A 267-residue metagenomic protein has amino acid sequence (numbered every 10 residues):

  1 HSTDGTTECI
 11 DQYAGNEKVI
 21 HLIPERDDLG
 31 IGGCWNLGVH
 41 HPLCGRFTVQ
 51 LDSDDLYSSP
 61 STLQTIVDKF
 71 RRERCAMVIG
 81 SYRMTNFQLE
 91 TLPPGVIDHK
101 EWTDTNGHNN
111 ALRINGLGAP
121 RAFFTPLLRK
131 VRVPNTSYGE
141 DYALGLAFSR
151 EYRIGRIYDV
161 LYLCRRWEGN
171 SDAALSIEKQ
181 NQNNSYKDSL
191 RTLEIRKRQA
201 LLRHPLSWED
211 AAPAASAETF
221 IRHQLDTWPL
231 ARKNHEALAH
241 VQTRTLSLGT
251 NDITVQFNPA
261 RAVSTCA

Functional and structural regions predicted by a protein language model:
H1-E8, D27, L56: A conserved acidic beta->alpha catalytic loop
E25-L43: Glycine-rich, basic loop-to-helix element that forms the pyrophosphate-binding segment of sugar-nucleotide handling
G45-L56: Short beta-strand-to-loop acidic/aromatic patch adjacent to the donor-nucleotide binding site
S61-P94: Conserved donor NDP-sugar-binding/catalytic core segment of glycosyltransferases
S81, G155-L161, R165-R166: Catalytic beta-strand/loop signature of glycosyltransferases that borders the donor
E101-A122: A recurrent flexible, glycine/aromatic-enriched loop bordering the glycosyltransferase active site that acts as
N106, N110, C164-W167, A173-E209: Catalytic core of nucleotide-sugar-dependent glycosyltransferases
S137-L144: Acidic donor-binding loop at a coil-to-helix junction in glycosyltransferase catalytic cores that engages
